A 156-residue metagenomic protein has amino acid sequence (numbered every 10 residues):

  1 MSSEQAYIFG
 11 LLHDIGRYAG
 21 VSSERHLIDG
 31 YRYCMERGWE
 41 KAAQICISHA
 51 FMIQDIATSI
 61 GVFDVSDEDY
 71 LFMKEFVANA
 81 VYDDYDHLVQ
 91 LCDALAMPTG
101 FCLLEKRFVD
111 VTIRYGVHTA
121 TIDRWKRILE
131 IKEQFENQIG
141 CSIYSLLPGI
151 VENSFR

Functional and structural regions predicted by a protein language model:
M1-V111: Divalent metal-dependent catalytic cores for phosphoryl transfer on phosphate-bearing substrates
V117-R156: Charged phosphate-binding loop/patch that engages nucleotide di/tri-phosphates or the phosphate backbone of nucleic
